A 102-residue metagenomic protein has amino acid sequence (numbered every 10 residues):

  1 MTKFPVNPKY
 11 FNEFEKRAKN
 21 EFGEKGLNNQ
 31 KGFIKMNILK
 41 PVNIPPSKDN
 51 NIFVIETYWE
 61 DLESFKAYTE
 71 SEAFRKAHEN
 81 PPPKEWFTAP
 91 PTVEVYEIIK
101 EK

Functional and structural regions predicted by a protein language model:
M1-F4: Active-site-flanking beta-strand signature of metal-NTP-handling nucleotidyl enzymes and homologous cyclase-like
F11-E15, K66-Y68: Solvent-exposed, non-transmembrane alpha-helical starts
A18: Short amphipathic alpha-helical/adjacent loop interface patches that line ligand and macromolecule-binding sites
E21-I34, Y58-E94: An amphipathic, aromatic/His-enriched active-site/gating alpha helix that lines ligand/cofactor pockets
E24-V54: Short, glycine- and small/hydrophobic-rich beta-strand elements in well-ordered beta-sheets
L39, E94-I99: Flexible, low-complexity linkers/stalks enriched in Thr/Pro that connect modular domains
I44-P46, I99-K102: A short acidic, often aromatic-flanked loop/helix-cap motif at beta-alpha or helix-coil junctions that lines enzyme
